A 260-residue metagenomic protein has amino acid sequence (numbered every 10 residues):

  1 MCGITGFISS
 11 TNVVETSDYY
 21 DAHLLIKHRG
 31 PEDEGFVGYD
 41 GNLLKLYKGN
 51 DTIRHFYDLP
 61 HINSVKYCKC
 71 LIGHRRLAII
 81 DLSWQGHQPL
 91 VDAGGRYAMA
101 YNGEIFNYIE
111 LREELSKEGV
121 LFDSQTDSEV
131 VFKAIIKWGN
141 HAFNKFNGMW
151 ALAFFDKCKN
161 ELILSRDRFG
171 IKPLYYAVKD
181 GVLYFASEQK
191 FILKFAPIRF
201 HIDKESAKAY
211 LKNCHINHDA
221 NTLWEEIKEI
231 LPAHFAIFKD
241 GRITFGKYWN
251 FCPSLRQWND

Functional and structural regions predicted by a protein language model:
M1-D260: Cysteine-centered catalytic environments shared across enzyme families
